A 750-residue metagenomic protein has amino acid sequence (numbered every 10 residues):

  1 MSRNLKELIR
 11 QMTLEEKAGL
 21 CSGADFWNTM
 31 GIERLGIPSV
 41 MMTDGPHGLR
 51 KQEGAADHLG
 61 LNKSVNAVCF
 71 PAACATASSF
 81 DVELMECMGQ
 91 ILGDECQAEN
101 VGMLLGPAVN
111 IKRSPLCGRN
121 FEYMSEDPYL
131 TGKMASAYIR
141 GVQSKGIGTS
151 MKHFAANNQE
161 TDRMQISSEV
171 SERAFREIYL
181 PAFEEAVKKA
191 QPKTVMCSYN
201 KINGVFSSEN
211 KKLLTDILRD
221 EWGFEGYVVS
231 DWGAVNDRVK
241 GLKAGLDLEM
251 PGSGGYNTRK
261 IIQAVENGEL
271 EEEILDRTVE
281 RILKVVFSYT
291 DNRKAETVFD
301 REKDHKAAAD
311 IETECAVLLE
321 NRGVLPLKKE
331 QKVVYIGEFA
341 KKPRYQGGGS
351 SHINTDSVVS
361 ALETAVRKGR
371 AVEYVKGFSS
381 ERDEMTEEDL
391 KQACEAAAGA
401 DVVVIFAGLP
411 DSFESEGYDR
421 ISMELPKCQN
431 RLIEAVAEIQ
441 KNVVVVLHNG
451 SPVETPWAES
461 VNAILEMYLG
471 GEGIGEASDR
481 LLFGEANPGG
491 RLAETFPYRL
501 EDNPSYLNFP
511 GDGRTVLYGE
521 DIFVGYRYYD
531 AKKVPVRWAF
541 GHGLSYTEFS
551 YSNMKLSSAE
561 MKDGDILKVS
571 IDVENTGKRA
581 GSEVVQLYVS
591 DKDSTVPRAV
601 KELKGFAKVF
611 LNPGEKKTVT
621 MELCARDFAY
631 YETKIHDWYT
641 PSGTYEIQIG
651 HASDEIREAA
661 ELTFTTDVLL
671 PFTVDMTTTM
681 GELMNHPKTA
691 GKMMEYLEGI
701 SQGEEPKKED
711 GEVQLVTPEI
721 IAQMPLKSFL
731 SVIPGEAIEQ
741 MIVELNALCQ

Functional and structural regions predicted by a protein language model:
M1-F628, T644-I649, S653: Glycoside hydrolase catalytic-domain context in secreted enzymes
M1-N4, T663-T665, C749-Q750: Basic/polar N-terminal segments that are highly enriched at the extreme N-terminus, encompassing both cleavable
G369, S701-G703, Q750: Short, flexible coil/linker elements and helix-boundary hinge sites characteristic of intrinsically disordered
A625-V668: Terminal connector regions
T665-N685: Low-complexity, Pro/Ser/Thr- and charge-rich linker/hinge segments at domain boundaries
T678-E739: Conserved, compact domain cores that house catalytic/ligand-binding motifs in diverse enzymes and effector modules
P725, A747-Q750: Low-complexity, acidic Ser/Thr/Pro-rich "mucin-like" tracts of secreted and single-pass surface proteins
E744: Globin-like tetrapyrrole-binding proteins
